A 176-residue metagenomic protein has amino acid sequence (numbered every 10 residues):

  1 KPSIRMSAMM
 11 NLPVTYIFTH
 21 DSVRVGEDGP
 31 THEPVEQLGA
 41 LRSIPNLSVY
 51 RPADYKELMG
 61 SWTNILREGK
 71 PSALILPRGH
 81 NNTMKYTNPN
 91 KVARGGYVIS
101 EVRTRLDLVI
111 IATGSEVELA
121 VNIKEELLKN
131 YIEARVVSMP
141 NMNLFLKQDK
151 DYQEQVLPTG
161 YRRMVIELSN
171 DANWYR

Functional and structural regions predicted by a protein language model:
K1, L58, V117-V121: Short glycine/serine/threonine-rich phosphate/pyrophosphate-binding segments that cradle anionic phosphate groups
K1-V23, G29-L38: Thiamine diphosphate
I4, L38, W62, K124 (+1 more regions): Short amphipathic alpha-helical segments and helix-helix/interface helices
R5-L12, S43-V49, T63-P71, E125 (+2 more regions): Generic secondary-structure signature for well-ordered alpha-helical cores
I17-T19, P52, I75, I166-E167: Generic beta-sheet signal
R24-T31, R67-R176: Thiamine diphosphate
E27-I44, Y55-K56, G60-L66: Internal gly/pro-rich beta-alpha loop/helix module that stabilizes soluble enzyme cofactors or their anionic handles
S48-R51, I111: Short catalytic-loop micro-motif centered on adjacent basic/acidic residues
